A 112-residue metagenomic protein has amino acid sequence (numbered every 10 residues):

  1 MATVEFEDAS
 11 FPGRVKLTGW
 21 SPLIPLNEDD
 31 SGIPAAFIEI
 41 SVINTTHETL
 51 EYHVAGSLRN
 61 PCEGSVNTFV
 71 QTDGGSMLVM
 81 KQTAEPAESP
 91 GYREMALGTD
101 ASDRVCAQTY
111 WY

Functional and structural regions predicted by a protein language model:
M1-L17, P25-E28: Non-catalytic C-terminal accessory modules of carbohydrate-active enzymes
L17, P22-Y112: Polysaccharide-binding surfaces and accessory modules of carbohydrate-active proteins
